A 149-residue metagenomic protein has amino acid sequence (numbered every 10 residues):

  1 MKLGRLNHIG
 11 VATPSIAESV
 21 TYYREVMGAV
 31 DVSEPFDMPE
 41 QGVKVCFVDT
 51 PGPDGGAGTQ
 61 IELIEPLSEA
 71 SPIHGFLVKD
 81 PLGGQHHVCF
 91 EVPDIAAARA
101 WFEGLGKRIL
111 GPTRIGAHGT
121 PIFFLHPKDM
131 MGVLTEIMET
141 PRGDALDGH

Functional and structural regions predicted by a protein language model:
M1, D144-H149: Basic/polar N-terminal segments that are highly enriched at the extreme N-terminus, encompassing both cleavable
M1, V11-G58, A97-T120, L125: Core segments of cupin and vicinal oxygen chelate
L6-P14, C46-T59, L67-S68, I73-A97 (+1 more regions): Vicinal oxygen chelate
S19, V30-D31, G55-T59, A70-P72 (+2 more regions): Short loop/beta submotifs within extracellular cysteine-rich repeat domains
E34-D37, P72-K79, G116, D147-H149: Short, tandemly repeated low-complexity microdomains enriched for cysteine and small residues
M138-G143: Short beta-strand-to-coil "C-cap" segments at the C-terminal boundary of structured domains/repeats, marking
